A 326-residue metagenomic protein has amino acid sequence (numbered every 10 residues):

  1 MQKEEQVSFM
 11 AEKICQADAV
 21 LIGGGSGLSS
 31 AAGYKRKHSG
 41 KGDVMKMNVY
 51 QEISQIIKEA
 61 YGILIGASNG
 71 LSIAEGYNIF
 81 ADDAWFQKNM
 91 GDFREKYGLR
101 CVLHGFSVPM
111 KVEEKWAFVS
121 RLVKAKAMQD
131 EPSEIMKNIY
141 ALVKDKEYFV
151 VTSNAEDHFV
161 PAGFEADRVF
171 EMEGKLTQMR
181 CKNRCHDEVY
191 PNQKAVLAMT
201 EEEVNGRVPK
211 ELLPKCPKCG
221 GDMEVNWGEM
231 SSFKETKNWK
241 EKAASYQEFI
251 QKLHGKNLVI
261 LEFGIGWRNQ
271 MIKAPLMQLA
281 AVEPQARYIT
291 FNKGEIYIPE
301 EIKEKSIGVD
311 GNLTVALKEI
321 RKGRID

Functional and structural regions predicted by a protein language model:
M1-D326: Conserved catalytic alpha/beta core of Sir2/sirtuin-type deacylases, generalized to analogous enzyme cores that bind
